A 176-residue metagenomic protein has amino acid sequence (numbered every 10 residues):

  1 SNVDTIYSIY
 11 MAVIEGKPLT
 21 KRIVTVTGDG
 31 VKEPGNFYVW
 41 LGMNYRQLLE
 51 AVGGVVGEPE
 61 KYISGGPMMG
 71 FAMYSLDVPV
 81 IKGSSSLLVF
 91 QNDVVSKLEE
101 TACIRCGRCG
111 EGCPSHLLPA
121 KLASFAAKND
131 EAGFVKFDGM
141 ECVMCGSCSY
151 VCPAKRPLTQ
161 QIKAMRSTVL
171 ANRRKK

Functional and structural regions predicted by a protein language model:
S1-S8, R22-T25, N36, E60-Y62 (+4 more regions): Structural motif
S1-Y45, A51-V56, G66: Hydrophobic alpha-helical positions that pack around
K21-I23, G57-G65, G133-V135, T159 (+1 more regions): Flexible, glycine/charged-enriched surface loops at secondary-structure junctions
G42, Q47-E50, Y62, C113 (+1 more regions): Short alpha-helical segments in extracytoplasmic peptidoglycan/chitin-binding modules and envelope-associated proteins
G53-I104: Active-site gating/interface segments in enzymes
S84-E100, G110, P114-Y150, A154-K176: Ferredoxin-type iron-sulfur electron-transfer modules in oxidoreductases and energy-metabolism complexes
